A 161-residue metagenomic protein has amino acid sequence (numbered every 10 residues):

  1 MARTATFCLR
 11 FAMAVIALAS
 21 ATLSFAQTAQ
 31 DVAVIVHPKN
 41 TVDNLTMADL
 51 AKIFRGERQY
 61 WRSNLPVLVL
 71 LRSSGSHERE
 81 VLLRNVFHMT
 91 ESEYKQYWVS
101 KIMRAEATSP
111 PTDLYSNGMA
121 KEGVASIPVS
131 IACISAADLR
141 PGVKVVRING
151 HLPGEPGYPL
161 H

Functional and structural regions predicted by a protein language model:
M1-A12: Bacterial N-terminal signal peptides that target proteins for export
Q27-H161: Exported/periplasmic ABC-transporter solute-binding proteins
